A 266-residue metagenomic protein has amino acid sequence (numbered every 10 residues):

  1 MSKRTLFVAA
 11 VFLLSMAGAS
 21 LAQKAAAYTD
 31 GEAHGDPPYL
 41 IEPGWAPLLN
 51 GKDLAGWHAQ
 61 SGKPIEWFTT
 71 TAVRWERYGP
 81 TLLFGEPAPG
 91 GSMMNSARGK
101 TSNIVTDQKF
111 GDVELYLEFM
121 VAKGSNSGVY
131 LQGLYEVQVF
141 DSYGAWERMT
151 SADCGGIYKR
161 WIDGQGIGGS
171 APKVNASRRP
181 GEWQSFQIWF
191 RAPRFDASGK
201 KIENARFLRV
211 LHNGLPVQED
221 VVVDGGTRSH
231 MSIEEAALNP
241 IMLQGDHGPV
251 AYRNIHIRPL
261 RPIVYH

Functional and structural regions predicted by a protein language model:
M1-V8: Bacterial N-terminal signal peptides that target proteins for export
V8-M16: Bacterial N-terminal signal peptides
G18-A22: Sec/Tat signal peptide C-region and signal peptidase I cleavage site
Q23-H266: Carbohydrate-interacting regions of secretory-pathway proteins
